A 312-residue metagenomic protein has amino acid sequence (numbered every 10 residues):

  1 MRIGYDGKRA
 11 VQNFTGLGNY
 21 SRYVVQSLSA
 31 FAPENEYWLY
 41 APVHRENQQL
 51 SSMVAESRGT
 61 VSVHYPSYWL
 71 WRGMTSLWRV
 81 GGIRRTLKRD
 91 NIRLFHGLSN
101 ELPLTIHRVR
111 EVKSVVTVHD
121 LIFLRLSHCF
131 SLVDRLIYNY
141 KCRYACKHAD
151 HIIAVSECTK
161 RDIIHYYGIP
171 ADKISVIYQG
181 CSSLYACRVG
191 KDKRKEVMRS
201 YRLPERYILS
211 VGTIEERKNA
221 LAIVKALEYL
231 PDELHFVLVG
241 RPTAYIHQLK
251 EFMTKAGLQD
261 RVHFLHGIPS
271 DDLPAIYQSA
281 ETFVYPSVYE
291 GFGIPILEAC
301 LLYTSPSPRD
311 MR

Functional and structural regions predicted by a protein language model:
M1-P306: Carbohydrate transferase catalytic cores enriched for Leloir-type hexosyltransferases
P306-R312: A short, hydrophobic C-terminal helix/tail in secreted or cell-surface proteins
